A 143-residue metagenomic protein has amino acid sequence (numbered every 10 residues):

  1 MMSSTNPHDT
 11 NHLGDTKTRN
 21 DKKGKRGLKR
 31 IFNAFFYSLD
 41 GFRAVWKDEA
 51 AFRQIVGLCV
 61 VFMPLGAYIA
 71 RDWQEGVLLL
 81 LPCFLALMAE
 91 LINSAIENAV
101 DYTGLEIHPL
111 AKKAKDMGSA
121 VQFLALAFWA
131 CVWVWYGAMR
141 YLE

Functional and structural regions predicted by a protein language model:
M1-A95, T103, I107, S119-E143: Hydrophobic alpha-helical transmembrane segments
L110-M117: Membrane-interface alpha-helices at helix entry/exit sites of multi-pass transporters
